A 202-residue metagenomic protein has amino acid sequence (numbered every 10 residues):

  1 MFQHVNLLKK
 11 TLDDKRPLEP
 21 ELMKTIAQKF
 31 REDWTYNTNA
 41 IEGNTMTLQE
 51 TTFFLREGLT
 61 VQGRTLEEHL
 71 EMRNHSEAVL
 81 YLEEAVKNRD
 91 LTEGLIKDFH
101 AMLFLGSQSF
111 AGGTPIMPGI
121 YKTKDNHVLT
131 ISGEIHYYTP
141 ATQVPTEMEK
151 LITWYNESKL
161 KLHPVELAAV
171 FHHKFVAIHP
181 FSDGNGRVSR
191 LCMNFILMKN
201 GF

Functional and structural regions predicted by a protein language model:
M1-F202: FIC/Doc superfamily catalytic core
